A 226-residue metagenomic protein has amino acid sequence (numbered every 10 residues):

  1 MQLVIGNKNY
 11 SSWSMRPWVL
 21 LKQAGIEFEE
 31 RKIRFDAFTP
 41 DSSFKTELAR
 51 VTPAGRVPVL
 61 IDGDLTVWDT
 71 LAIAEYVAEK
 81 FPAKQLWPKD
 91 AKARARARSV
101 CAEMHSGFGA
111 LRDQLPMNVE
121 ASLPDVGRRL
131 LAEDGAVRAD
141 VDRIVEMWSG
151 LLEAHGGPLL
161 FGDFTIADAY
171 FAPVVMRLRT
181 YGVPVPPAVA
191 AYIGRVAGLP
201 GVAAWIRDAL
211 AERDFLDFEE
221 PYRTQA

Functional and structural regions predicted by a protein language model:
M1-R129: GST-like domain detector, emphasizing the conserved glutathione-binding G-site in the N-terminal thioredoxin-like
M1-V4, V59, L160, R177-L178 (+1 more regions): A short, structure-level motif marking secondary-structure boundaries and short turns
R34-F35, Y192, L210: Conserved beta-strand edge residues that scaffold enzyme active sites
T39-D41, A197, F215-L216: Short Asp/Glu-rich motifs
A78, V174-V175, I206: Active-site-flanking alpha-helical
M104, F108-G198: GST-like fold's C-terminal all-alpha helical module
A209-A226: Acidic/histidine-enriched, glycine/proline-rich intrinsically disordered or flexible terminal extensions
